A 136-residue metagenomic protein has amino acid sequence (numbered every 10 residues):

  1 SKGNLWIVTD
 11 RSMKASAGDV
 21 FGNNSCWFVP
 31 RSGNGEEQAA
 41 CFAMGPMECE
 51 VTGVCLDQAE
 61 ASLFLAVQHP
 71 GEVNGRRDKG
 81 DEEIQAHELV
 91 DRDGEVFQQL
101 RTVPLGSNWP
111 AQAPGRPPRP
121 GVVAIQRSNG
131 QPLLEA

Functional and structural regions predicted by a protein language model:
S1-A136: Sequence/structural signature of beta-propeller domains
